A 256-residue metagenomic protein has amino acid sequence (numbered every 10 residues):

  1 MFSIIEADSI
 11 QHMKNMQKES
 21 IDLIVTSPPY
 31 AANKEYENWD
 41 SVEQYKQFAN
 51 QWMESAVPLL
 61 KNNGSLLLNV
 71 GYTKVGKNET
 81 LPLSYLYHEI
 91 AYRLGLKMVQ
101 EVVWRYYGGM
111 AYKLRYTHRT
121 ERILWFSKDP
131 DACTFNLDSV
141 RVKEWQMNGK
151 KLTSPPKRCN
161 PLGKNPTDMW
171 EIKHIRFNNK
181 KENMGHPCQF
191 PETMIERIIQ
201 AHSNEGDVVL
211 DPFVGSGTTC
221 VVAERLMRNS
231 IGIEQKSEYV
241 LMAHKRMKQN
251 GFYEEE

Functional and structural regions predicted by a protein language model:
M1-L241, F252: Core catalytic lobe of class I
H244-E256: Short, conserved SAM-binding/catalytic segment of Class I S-adenosyl-L-methionine-dependent methyltransferases
